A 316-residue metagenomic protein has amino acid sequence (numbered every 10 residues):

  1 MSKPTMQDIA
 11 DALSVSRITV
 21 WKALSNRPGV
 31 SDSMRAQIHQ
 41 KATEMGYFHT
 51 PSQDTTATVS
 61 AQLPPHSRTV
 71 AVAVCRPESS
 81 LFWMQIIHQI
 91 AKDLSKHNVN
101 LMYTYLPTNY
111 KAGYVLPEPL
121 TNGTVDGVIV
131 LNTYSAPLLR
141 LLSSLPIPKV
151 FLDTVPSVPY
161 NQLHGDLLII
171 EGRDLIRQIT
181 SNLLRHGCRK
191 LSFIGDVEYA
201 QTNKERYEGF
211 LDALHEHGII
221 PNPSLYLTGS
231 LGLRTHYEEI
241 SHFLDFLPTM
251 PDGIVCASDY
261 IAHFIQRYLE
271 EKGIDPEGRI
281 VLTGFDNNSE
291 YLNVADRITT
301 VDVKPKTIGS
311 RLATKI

Functional and structural regions predicted by a protein language model:
M1-V59: N-terminal helix-turn-helix DNA-binding module of bacterial transcription factors
M45-P117, T124-G127: Amphipathic helical "hinge" segments at domain boundaries
A71-A73, T124-N132, S192-I194, Y226 (+2 more regions): Periplasmic-binding protein-like
L81-K96, L175-Q178, Q201-I220, F264-Y268 (+1 more regions): Short, solvent-exposed amphipathic alpha-helices that sit in or adjacent to ligand/effector-binding or catalytic
L94-L106, L211-T235: Short beta-strand elements in bilobed, periplasmic/extracellular small-molecule ligand-binding domains
L131-L175, Y260, D286-I298: Flexible loop/hinge segments that line or gate small-molecule binding clefts
G165-F193, E208, R234-H242, A262 (+1 more regions): Hydrophobic alpha-helical segments within soluble ligand-binding/sensing domains
S241-I316: Flexible loop/turn connectors
